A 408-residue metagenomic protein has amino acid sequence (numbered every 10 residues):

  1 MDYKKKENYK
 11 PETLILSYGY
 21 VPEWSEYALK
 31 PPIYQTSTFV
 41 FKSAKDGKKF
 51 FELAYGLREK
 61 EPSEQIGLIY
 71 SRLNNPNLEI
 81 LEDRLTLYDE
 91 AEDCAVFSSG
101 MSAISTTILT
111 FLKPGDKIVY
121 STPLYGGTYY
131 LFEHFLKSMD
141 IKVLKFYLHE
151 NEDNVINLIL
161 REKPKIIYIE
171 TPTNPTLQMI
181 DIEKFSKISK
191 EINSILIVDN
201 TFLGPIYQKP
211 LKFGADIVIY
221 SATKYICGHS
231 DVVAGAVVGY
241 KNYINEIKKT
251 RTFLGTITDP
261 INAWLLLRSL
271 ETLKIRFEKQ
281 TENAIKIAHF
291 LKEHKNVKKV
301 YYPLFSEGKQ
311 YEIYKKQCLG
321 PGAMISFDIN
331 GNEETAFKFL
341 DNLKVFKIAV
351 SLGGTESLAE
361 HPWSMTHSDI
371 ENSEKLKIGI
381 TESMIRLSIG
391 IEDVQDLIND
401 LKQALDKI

Functional and structural regions predicted by a protein language model:
M1-E61: N-terminal glycine-rich, Lys/His-bearing helix-loop that initiates the first secondary-structure elements of many
M1-Y3, Y9, E92, E133-H134 (+3 more regions): PLP-dependent enzyme catalytic core of the Aspartate aminotransferase-like
D2-K6, S17-W24, D93-N296, Y301: Conserved PLP-enzyme active-site core in the AAT-like
S43-S102, G127, F132-H134: Conserved N-terminal alpha-helix of the aminotransferase class I/II PLP-enzyme fold
Y88, L291-K295, L343: Acidic-histidine catalytic/liganding microenvironments
G255, L343-S351, A404-I408: A common structural junction motif
K299-I385, I389: Conserved C-terminal alpha-helix-loop-beta "cap" of PLP-dependent enzymes that closes/shapes the active-site mouth
